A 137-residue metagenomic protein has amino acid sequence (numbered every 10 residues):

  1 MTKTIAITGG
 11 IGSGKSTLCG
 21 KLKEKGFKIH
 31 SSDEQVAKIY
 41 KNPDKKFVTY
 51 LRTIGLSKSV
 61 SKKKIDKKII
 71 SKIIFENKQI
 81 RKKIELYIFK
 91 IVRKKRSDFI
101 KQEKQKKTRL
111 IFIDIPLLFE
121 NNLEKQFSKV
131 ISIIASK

Functional and structural regions predicted by a protein language model:
I5-I7: Hydrophobic anchor at the beta1->P-loop junction of P-loop NTPases
G10, L22: P-loop (Walker A) phosphate-binding loop of NTP-binding proteins
S13: ATP-binding Walker
S16: Walker A/P-loop
F27-K41: Short beta-strand-centered segment that lines the nucleotide-binding/catalytic pocket of NTP-utilizing
A37-T108: ATP-dependent small-molecule kinase phosphotransfer cores that center on conserved nucleotide phosphate-binding segments
T53, R96-Q105, R109-K137: ATP-dependent NMP and nucleoside kinases share a basic, alpha-helical "lid"
